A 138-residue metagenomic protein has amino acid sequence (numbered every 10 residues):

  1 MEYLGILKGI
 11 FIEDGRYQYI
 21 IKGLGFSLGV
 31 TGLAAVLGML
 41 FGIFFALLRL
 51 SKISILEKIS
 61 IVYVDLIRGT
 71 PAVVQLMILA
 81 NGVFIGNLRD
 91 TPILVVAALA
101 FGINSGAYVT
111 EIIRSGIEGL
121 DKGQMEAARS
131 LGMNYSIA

Functional and structural regions predicted by a protein language model:
M1-A138: Transmembrane alpha-helices and adjacent helix-loop boundaries
